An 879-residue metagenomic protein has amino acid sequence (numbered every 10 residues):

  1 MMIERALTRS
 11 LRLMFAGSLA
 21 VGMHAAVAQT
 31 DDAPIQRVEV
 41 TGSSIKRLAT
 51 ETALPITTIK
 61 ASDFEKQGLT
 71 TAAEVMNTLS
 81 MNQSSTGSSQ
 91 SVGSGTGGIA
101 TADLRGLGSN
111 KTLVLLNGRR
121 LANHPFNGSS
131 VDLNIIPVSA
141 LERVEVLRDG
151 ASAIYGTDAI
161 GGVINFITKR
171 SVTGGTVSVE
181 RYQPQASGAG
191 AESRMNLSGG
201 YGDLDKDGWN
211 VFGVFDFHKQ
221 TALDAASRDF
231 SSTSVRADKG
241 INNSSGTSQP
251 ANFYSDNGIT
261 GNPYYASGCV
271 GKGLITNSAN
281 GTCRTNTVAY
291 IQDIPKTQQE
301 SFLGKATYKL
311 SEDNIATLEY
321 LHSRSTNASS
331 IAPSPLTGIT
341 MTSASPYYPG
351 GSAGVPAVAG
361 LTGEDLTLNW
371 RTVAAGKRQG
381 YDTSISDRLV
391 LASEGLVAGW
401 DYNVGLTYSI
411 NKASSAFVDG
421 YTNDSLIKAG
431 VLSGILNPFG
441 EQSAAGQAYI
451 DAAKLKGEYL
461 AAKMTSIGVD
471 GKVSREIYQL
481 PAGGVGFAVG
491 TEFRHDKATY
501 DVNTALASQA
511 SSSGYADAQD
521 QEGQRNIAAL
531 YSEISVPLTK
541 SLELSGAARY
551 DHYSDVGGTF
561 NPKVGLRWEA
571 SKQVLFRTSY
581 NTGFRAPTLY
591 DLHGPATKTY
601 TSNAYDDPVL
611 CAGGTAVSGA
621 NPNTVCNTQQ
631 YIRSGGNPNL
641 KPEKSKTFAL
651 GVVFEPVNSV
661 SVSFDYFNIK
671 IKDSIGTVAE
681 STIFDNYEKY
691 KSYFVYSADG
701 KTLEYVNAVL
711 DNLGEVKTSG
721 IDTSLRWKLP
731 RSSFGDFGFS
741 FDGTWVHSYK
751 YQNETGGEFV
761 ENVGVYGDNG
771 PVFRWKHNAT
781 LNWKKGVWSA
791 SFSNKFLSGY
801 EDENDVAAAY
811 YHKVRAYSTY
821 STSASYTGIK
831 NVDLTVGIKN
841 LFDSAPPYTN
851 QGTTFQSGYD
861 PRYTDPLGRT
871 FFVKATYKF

Functional and structural regions predicted by a protein language model:
M1-L79, N196-Y201, K272-G273, E312 (+2 more regions): N-terminal Sec signal peptide and the immediately downstream disordered periplasmic leader that contains the TonB box
I56, F64, M76, V144-E145 (+7 more regions): Non-catalytic regulatory/gating segments with a bias toward low-complexity or hydrophobic composition
A72-V75, A100-D103, D132-N134, D158-V179 (+1 more regions): N-terminal periplasmic accessory domains that precede and gate Gram-negative outer-membrane beta-barrel machines
A73-R120: Extracytoplasmic beta-strand/coil segments of soluble accessory domains associated with Gram-negative outer-membrane
R119-R148: Short acidic/polar hinge/loop motifs at secondary-structure boundaries that mediate gating or recognition
D229-R236, Y264-T297, L303, D313-I527 (+3 more regions): Surface-exposed, low-complexity loop segments enriched in small/polar and acidic residues
T422, S661, K672, H747-S748 (+2 more regions): C-terminal beta-signal and adjacent terminal beta-strands/loops of Gram-negative outer-membrane beta-barrel proteins
S661, F667-E803: Gram-negative outer-membrane beta-barrel transporters
